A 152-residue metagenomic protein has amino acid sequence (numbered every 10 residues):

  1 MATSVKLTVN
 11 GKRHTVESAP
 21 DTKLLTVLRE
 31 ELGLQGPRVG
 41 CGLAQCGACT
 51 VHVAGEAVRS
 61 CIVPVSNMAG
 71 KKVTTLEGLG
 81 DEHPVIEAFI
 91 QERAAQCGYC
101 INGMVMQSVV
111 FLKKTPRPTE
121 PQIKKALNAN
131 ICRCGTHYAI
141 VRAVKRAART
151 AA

Functional and structural regions predicted by a protein language model:
M1-A152: Signature of N-terminal electron-transfer/Fe-S-associated modules in redox systems
